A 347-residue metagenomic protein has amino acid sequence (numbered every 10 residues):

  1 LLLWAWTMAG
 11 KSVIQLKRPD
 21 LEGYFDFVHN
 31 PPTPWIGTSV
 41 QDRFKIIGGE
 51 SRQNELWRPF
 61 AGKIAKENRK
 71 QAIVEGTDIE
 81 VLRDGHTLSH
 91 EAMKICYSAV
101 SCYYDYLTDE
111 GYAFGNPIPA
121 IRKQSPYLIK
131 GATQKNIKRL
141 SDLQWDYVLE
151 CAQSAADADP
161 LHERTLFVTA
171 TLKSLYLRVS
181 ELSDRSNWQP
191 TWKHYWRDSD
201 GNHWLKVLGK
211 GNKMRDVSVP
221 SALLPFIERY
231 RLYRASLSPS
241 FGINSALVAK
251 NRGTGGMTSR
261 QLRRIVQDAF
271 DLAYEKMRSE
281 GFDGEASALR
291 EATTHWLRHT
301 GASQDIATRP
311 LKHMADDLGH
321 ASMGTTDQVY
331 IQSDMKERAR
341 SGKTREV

Functional and structural regions predicted by a protein language model:
L1-K135, A155-A156: N-terminal core-binding DNA-recognition domain of tyrosine recombinases/integrases
T87-H90, Y147-V179: Basic, Lys/Arg- and aromatic-enriched nucleic-acid-binding interface segment
S101-D105, E163-D184, L205, Q304: Short pre-functional
L128-E150, N212-A222, S238-I243: DNA breakage-rejoining catalytic core of tyrosine-based enzymes
D184-R229, A235: Conserved tyrosine-mediated DNA breakage-rejoining catalytic core shared by Y-recombinases
G209-R229, I243-A269: C-terminal catalytic core of Y-nucleophile DNA break-rejoin enzymes
R263-D316, M323: Short, basic (Lys/Arg/His-rich) helix/loop patches that form interaction surfaces in the mid-to-C-terminal regions
D316, Q328-V347: DNA/chromatin major-groove-contacting recognition/catalytic segments
